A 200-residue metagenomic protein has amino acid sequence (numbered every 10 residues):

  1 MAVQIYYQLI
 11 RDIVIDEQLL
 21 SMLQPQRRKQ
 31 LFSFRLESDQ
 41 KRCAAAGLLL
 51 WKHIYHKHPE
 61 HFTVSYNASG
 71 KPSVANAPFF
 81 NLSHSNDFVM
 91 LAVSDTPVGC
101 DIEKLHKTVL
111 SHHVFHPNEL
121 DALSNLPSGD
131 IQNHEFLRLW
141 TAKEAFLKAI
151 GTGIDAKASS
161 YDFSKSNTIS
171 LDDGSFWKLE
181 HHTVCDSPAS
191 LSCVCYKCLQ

Functional and structural regions predicted by a protein language model:
M1-Q200: Core catalytic alpha/beta fold that binds nucleotide/phospho-ligands
